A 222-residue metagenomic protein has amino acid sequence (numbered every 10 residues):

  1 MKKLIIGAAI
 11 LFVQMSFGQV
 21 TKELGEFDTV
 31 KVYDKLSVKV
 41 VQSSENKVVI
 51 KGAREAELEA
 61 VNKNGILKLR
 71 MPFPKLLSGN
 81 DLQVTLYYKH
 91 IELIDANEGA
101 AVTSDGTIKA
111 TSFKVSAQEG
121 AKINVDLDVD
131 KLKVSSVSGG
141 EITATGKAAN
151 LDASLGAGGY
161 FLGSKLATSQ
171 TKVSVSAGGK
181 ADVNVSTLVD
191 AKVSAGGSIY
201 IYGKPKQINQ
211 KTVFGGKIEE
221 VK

Functional and structural regions predicted by a protein language model:
M1-K222: Intrinsically disordered, low-complexity terminal regions
